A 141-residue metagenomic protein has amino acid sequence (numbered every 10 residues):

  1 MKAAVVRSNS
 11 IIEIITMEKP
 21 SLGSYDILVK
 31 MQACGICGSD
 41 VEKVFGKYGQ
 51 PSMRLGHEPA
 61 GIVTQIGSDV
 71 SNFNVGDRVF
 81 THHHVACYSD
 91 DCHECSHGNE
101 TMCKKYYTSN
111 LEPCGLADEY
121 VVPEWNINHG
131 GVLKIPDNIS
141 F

Functional and structural regions predicted by a protein language model:
M1-K2: Extreme N-terminal starter segment of soluble prokaryotic enzymes
V5-I12: Extracellular beta-rich ligand/substrate-recognition surface
R7, E18-K19, Q50-H57, T108-P113 (+1 more regions): Short Gly/Pro-enriched turn/cap motifs at secondary-structure boundaries
E13, G23, G115-L116: A generic structural signal for well-ordered coil/turn residues at beta-strand boundaries that shape enzyme active-site
E18-C34, V44-H93, L133-P136: Glycine-rich beta-strand-centered segment in the early N-terminal region that forms part of a ligand/cofactor-binding
D40: Active-site phosphate-binding/coordination module
Y88-F141: NAD(P)H dinucleotide-binding glycine-rich loop of Rossmann-like/cofactor-binding domains, especially the beta1-alpha1
